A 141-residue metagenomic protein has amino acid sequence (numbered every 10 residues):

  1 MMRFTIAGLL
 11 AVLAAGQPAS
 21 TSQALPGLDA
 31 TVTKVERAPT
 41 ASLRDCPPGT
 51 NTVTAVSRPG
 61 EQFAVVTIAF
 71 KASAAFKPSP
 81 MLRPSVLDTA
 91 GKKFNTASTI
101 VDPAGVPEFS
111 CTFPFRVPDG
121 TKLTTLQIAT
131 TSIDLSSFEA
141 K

Functional and structural regions predicted by a protein language model:
M1-M2, V117: Compositionally biased, low-complexity segments enriched in small residues
M2-A14: Sec-dependent N-terminal signal peptides
L13-K141: Conserved functional micro-motifs across diverse proteins
